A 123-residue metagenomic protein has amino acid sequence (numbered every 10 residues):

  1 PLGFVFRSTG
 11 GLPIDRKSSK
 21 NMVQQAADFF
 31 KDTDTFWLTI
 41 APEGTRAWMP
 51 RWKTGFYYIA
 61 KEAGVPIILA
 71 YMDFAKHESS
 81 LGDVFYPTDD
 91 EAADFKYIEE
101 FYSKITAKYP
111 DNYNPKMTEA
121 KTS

Functional and structural regions predicted by a protein language model:
P1-K104, T118-K121: Soluble catalytic domains of membrane acyltransferases
A107-S123: Charged, glycine-interspersed solvent-exposed loop segments at helix/strand-loop junctions that cap or gate access
